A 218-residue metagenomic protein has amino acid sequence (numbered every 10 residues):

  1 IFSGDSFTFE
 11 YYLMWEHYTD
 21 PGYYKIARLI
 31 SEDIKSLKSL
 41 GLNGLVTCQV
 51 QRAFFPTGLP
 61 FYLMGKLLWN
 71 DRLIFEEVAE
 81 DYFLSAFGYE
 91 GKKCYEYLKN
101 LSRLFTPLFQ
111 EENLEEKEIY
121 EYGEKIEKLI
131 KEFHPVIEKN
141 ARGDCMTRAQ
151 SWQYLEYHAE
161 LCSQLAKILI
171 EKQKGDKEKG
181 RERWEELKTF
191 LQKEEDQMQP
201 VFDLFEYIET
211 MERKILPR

Functional and structural regions predicted by a protein language model:
I1-K92, E96: Structured mid-domain segments that build the active-site/substrate or prosthetic-cofactor binding neighborhood
L40-G41, K66-R218: Catalytic domains of carbohydrate-active enzymes that cleave complex glycans
